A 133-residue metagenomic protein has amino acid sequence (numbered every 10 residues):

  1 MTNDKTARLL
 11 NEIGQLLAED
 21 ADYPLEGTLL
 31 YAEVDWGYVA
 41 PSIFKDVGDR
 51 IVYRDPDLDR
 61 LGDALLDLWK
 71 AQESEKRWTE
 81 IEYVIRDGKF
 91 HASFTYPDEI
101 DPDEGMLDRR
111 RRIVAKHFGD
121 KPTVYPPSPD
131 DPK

Functional and structural regions predicted by a protein language model:
M1-L16, L58-D67, R109-H117, P127: Short, flexible domain-boundary/linker segments around small modular repeats
M1-Y38: N-terminal "first-domain core" detector
L9-E19, V47-R50, D63, W78-E80 (+1 more regions): Hydrophobic/basic alpha-helical segments enriched in Actinobacteria
L16-D20, A71, D120: Surface-exposed polar/charged interaction patches
G27-Y31, S42, E80-E82, H91: Ordered hydrophobic segments in well-structured contexts
W36-D59, P102-G105, R109-R112: DNA polymerase sliding clamps and clamp-related checkpoint/processivity subunits
L58-E104: Amphipathic protein-protein interaction modules
D87-K133: Acidic, proline/glycine-rich low-complexity IDRs
